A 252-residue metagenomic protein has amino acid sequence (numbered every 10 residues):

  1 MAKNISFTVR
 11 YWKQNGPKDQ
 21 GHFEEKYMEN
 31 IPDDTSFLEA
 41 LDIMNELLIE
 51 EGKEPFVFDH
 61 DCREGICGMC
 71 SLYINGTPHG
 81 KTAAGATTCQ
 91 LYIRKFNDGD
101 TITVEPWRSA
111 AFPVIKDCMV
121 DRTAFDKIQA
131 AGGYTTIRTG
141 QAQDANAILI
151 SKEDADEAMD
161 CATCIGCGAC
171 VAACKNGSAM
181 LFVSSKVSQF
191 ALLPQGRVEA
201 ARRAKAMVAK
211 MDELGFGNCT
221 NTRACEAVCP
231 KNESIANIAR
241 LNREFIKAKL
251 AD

Functional and structural regions predicted by a protein language model:
K3-Y27: Eukaryote-biased recognition of intrinsically disordered, low-complexity regulatory segments
G21-E39: Short, flexible N-terminal segments of the mature chain
E24-M28, A86-T88, K175: Well-ordered beta-strand positions in beta-sheet-rich domains
T35-E54, I102-D252: Ferredoxin-type iron-sulfur electron-transfer modules in oxidoreductases and energy-metabolism complexes
K53-E54, M69-Y73: Long, hydrophobic/aromatic-enriched structural stretches that serve as scaffold segments
V57-M69: Short, structured protein-protein interaction patches enriched in aromatics and acidic/basic residues, typified by
I74-N97, V104: Glycine-rich phosphate/adenylate-binding loop and adjacent beta-alpha elements of nucleotide- or dinucleotide-binding
